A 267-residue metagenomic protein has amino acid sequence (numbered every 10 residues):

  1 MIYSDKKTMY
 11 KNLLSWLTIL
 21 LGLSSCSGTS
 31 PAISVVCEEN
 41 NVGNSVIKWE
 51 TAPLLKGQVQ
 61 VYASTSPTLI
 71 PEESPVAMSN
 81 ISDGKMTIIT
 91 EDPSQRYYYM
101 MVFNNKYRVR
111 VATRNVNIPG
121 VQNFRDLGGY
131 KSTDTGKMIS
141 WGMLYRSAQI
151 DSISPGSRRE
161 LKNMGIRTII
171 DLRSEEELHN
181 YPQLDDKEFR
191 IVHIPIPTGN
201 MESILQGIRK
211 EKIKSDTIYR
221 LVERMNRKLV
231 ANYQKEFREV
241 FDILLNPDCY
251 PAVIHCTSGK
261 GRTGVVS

Functional and structural regions predicted by a protein language model:
S4-L14: Bacterial N-terminal signal peptides that target proteins for export
S15-S24: Bacterial N-terminal signal peptides
S27-V253, V266: Cys-dependent protein tyrosine phosphatase-like superfamily
S258, R262-T263: Ser/Thr-glycine-rich phosphate-binding loops at phosphate-binding pockets of nucleotides, nucleotide cofactors
